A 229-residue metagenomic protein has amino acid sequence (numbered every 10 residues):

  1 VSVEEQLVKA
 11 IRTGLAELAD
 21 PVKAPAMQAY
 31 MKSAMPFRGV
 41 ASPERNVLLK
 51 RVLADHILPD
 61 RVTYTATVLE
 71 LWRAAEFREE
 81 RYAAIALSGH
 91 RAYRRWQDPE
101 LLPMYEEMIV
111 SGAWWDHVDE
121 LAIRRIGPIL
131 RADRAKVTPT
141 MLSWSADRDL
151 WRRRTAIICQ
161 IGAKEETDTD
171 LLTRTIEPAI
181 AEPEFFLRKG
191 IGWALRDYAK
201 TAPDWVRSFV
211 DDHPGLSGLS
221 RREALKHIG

Functional and structural regions predicted by a protein language model:
V1-G229: Alpha-helical scaffold domains
